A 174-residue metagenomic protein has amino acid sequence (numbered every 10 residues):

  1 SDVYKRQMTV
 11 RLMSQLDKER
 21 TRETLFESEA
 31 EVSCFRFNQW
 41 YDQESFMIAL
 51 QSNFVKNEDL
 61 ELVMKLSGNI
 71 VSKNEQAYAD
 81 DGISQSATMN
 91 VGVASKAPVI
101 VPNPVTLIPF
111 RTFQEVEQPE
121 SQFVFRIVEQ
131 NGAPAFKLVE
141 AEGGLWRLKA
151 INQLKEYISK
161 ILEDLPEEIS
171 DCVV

Functional and structural regions predicted by a protein language model:
V3-Y4: Short, small-residue-biased leader/transition segments that mark boundaries at the very start of proteins
M13-E44: A glycine-rich, hydrophobic loop/mini-helix early in the fold
L25-F37, N74-K137: Membrane pore-forming effector domains from diverse proteins
F37-Y41, S45, E58, L62-K65 (+2 more regions): Alpha-helix boundary/N-cap detector
N38-Q85: Membrane-inserting effector segments that mediate pore formation, membrane fusion, or transient membrane insertion
V116-V174: Long, compositionally biased interface segments
